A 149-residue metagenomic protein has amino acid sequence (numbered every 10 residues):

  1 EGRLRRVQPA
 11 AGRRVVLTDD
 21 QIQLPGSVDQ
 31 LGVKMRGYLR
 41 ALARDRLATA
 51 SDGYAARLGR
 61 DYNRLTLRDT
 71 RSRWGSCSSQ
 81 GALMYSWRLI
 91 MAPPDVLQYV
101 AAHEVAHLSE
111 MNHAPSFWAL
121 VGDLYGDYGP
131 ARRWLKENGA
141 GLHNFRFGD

Functional and structural regions predicted by a protein language model:
E1-Y99, L108-D149: Active-site-proximal or metal-binding-adjacent scaffold patches in catalytic folds
E104: Walker B catalytic acidic pair
